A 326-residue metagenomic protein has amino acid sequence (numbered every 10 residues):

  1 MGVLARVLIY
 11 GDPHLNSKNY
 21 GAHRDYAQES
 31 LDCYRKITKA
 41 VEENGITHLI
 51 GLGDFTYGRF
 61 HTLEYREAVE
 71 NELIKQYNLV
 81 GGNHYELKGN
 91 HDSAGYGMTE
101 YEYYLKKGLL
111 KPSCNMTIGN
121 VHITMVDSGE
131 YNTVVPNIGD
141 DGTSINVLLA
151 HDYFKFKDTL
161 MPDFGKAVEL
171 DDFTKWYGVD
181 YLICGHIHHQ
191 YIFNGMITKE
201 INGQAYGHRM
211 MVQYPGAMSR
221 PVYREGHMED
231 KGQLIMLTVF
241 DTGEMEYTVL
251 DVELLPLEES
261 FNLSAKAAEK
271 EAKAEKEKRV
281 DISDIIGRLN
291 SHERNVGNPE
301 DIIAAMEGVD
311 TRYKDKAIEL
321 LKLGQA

Functional and structural regions predicted by a protein language model:
G2-L8, N115-M125, D141-V147, G207-M211 (+1 more regions): Beta-strand-turn-beta hairpins that frame and shape the catalytic cleft of phosphate-ester-processing enzymes
G2-Q28, V134-K155, I302-M306: Mobile, glycine- and charge-enriched loop segments and immediately flanking short secondary-structure elements within
I9-G11, H48-D54, N83-H91, L110-S113 (+3 more regions): Active-site neighborhood of phospho(di)ester-bond hydrolases with catalytic His/Asp-centered motifs
P13, G21-T117: Core catalytic region of metal-dependent phosphoesterases/phosphodiesterases, especially metallo-beta-lactamase-like
H14-S17, Y57-F60, L87-M98, M116 (+4 more regions): Active-site environment of divalent metal-dependent phosphoester hydrolases
I74-L79, Y85-F173: Conserved catalytic scaffold of divalent metal-dependent phosphoesterases
P162-D241: Conserved beta-sheet core of the metallophosphoesterase superfamily
P256-A326: Non-catalytic terminal accessory segments
